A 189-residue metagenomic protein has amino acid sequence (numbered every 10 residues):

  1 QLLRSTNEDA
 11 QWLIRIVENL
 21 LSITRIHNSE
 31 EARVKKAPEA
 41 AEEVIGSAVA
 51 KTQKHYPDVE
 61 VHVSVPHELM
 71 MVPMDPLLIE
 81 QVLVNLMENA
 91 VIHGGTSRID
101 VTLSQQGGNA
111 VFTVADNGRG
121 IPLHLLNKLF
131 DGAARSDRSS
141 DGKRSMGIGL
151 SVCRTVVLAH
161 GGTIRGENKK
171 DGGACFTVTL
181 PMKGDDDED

Functional and structural regions predicted by a protein language model:
E8-L13: Short alpha-helical segment of the dimerization/phosphotransfer core of two-component systems
N28-V34, M71-M74: Conserved micro-motifs of the catalytic ATP-binding
A37-P38, E60-M70: Conserved catalytic submotifs in the C-terminal HATPase_c
A41, G120-K128: Short helix N-cap motif at coil->helix boundaries in the Bergerat
A90-V91: Short helix-loop "hinge" at the ATP-lid/N-box region of the Bergerat-fold HATPase_c
G149, C153: Short alpha-helical Gxxx[C/S/T] motif in the catalytic ATP-binding
